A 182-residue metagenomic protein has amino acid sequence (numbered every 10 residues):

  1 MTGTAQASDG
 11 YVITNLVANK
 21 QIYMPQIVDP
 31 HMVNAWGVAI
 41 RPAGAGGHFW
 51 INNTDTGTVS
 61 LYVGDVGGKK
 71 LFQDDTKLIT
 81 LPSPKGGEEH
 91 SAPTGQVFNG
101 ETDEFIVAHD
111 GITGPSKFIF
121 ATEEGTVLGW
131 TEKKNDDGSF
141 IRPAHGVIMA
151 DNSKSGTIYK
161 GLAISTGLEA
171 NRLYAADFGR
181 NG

Functional and structural regions predicted by a protein language model:
G3-G182: Sequence/structural signature of beta-propeller domains
